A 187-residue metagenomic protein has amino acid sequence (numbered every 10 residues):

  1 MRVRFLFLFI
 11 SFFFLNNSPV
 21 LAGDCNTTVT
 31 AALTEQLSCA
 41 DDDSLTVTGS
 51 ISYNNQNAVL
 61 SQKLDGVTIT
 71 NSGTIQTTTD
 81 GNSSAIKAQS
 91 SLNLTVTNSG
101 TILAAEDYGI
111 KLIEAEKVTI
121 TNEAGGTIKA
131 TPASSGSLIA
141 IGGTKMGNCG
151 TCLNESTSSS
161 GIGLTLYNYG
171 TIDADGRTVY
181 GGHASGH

Functional and structural regions predicted by a protein language model:
M1-V3: N-terminal secretory signal peptides that target proteins for export/translocation
F5-N16: Bacterial N-terminal signal peptides
N17-A22: Sec/Tat signal peptide C-region and signal peptidase I cleavage site
C25-V29, S44-N55, N71-N82, T97-E106 (+3 more regions): Beta-strand-rich solenoid/repeat architectures in extracellular/passenger domains of polysaccharide-targeting enzymes
A31-E35: Surface-exposed ligand/attachment interfaces on beta-rich extracellular proteins
A40-D42, K63-L64, S90-N93, I110 (+3 more regions): Parallel beta-helix/beta-solenoid
A58-L94: Mid-chain, structured segments of secreted extracytoplasmic proteins
V59-S61, K87-A88, Y108, L112-I113 (+2 more regions): Predominantly extracellular/luminal carbohydrate-interaction, adhesion, and secreted-enzyme modules that are
